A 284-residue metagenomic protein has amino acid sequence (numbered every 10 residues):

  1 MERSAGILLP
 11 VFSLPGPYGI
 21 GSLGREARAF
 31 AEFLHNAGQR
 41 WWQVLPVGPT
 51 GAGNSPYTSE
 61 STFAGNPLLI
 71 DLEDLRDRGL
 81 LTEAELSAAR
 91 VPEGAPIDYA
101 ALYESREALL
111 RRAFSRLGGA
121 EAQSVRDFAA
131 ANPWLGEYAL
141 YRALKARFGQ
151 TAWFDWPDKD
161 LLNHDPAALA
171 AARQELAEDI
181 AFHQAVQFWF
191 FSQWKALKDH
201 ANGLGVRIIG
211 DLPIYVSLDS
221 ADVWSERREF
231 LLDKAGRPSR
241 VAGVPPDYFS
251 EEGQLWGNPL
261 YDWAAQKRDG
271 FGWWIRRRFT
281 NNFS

Functional and structural regions predicted by a protein language model:
M1-F12, R28, E32: N-terminal regions that are enriched for targeting/export leaders and immediately downstream pro/stem segments
A5-L9, R40-Q43, I208-G210: Hydrophobic faces of well-ordered beta-strands that scaffold small-molecule active sites in alpha/beta enzyme cores
P10, G53-F191, V216-S284: Alpha-amylase-like alpha-glycosidases and glucanotransferases acting on alpha-linked glucans and related
R25-E32, R126, S192-H200, W274-R277: Short alpha-helical segments and helix-capping/turn motifs at coil-helix boundaries
R25-T50, T280-S284: Catalytic domains of carbohydrate-active enzymes, especially glycoside hydrolases
L34, V44, Y141, A201 (+1 more regions): Conserved, mostly hydrophobic/aromatic
Q43-G53, L212-L218: Short, solvent-exposed turn/loop segments enriched in Gly/Ser/Thr/Pro and often Arg
H183-V216: Conserved, well-ordered alpha-helix/loop/beta-strand core segments that scaffold catalytic motifs
